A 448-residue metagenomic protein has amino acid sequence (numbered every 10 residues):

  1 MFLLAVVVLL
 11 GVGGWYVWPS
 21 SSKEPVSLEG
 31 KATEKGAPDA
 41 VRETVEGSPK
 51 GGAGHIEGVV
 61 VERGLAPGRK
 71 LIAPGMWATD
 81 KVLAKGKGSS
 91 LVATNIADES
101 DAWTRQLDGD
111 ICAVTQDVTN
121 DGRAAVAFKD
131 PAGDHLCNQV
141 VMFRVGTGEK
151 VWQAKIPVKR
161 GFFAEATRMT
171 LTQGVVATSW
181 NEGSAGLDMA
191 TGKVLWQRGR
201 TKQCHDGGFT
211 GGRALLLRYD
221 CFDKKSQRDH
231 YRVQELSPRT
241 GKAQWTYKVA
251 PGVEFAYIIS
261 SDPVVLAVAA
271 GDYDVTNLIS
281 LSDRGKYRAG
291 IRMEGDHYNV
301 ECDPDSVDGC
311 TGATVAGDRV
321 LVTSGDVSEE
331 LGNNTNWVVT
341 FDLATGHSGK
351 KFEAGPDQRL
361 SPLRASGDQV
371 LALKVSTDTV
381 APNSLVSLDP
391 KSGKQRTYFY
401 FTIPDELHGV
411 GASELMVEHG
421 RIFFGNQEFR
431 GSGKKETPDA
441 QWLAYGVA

Functional and structural regions predicted by a protein language model:
M1-V41, Q369-L371, G420-F424: Hydrophobic single-pass membrane-targeting/anchoring helices
W18-V82, G86-A113, E149-R160, V194-R200 (+5 more regions): Aromatic (tryptophan-biased) beta-strands that constitute blades/sheets of beta-rich domains
E34-D39, L65-D80, D108-D121, K155-L171 (+6 more regions): Repeated scaffold domains used in trafficking and secretory/extracellular systems, primarily beta-propellers
G88-V92, A132-V141, E182-A185, K224-Q234 (+4 more regions): Structural motif
D98-D229: Long, acidic/polar, low-complexity amphipathic helices and coiled-coil-like
W196-D342: Acidic, serine/threonine- and glycine-rich low-complexity intrinsically disordered segments that serve as flexible
D305-K394: Loop/turn-rich, solvent-exposed surfaces of beta-rich toroidal or solenoidal domains
G393, E406-A448: Blade-level signature of beta-propeller repeat domains, shared across WD40, Kelch, NHL, RCC1 and BNR/Asp-box propellers
